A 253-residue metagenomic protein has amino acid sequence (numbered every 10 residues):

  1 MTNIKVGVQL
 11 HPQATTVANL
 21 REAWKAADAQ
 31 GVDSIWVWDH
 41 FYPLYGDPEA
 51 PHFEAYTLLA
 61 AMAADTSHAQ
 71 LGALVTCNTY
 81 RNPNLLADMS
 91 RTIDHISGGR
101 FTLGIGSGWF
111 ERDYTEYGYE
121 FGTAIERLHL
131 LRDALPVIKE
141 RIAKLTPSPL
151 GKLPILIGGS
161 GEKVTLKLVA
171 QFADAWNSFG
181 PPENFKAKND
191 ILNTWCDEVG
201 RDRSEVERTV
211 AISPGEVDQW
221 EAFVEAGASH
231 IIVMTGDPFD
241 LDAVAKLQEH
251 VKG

Functional and structural regions predicted by a protein language model:
M1-G253: Active-site-adjacent structural elements that line small-molecule/cofactor binding pockets in enzymes
